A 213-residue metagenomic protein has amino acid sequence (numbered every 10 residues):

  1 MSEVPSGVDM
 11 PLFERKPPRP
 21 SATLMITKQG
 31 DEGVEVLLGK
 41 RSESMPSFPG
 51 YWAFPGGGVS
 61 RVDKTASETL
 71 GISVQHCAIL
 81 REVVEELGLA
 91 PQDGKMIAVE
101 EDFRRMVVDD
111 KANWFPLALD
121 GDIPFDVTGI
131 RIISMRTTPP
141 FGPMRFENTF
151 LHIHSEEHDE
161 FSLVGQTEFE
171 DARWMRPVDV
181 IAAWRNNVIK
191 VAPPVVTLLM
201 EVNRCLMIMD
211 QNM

Functional and structural regions predicted by a protein language model:
M1-M213: N-terminal leader/linker segments that precede catalytic domains of diphosphate-processing enzymes
